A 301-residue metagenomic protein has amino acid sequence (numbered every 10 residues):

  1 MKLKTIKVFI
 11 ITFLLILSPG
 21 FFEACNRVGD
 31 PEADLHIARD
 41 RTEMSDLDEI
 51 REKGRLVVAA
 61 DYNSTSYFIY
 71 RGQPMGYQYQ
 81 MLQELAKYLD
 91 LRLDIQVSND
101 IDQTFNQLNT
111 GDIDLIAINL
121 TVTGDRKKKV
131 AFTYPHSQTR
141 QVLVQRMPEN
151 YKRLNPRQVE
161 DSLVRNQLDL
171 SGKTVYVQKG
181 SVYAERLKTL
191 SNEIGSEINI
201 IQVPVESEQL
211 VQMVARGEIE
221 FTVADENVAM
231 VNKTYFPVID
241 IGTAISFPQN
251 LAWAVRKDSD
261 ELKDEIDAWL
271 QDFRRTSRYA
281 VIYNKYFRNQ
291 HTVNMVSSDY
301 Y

Functional and structural regions predicted by a protein language model:
K2-I10: Bacterial N-terminal signal peptides that target proteins for export
F21-A24: C-terminal motif of bacterial Sec signal peptides marking the signal peptidase cleavage site
R27-K128, I200-P204, I266: Extracytoplasmic small-molecule ligand-binding "clamshell" domains of the periplasmic binding protein/Venus flytrap
V28-R39, Q158, S162-L163, V177-N192 (+3 more regions): Ligand-binding clefts/hinges and TM-proximal coupling segments of bilobed small-molecule sensing domains
Y62, P135-Q145, E149-K152, S207-E208 (+2 more regions): Periplasmic-binding protein-like
L85, L108-N109, L143, L170 (+3 more regions): Hydrophobic residues within well-ordered alpha-helices
L91, T121, Y134-A184: A conserved helix-loop-strand patch within extracytoplasmic ligand-binding domains of the periplasmic binding
D102, N106-N109, I118-K129, R186-E193 (+1 more regions): A ligand-binding cleft/hinge motif common to bilobed small-molecule-binding domains
